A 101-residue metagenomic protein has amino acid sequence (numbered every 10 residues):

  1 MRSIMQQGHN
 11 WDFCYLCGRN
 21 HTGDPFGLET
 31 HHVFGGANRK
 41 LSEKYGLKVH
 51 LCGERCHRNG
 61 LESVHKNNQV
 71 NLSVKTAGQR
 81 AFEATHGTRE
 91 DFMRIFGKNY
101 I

Functional and structural regions predicted by a protein language model:
M1-L16, R39-G46: Short, charged surface segments at domain edges that flank catalytic/cofactor-binding sites
Y15-R19, E54: Short, cysteine/histidine-rich loop/knuckle motifs that typically chelate Zn2+
H21, N38-R39, S63, A81 (+2 more regions): Polar low-complexity intrinsically disordered regions enriched in Ser/Thr and small residues
T22-R39: Short recognition patches in nucleic-acid-associated and regulatory proteins
F26-E29, L47-L51, G78: Amphipathic alpha-helical interface surfaces
K48-V74: Short Cys/His-centered divalent metal-binding micro-motifs
K75-I101: Short flanking/linker segments adjacent to small metal-binding domains or redox-active Cys/His motifs
